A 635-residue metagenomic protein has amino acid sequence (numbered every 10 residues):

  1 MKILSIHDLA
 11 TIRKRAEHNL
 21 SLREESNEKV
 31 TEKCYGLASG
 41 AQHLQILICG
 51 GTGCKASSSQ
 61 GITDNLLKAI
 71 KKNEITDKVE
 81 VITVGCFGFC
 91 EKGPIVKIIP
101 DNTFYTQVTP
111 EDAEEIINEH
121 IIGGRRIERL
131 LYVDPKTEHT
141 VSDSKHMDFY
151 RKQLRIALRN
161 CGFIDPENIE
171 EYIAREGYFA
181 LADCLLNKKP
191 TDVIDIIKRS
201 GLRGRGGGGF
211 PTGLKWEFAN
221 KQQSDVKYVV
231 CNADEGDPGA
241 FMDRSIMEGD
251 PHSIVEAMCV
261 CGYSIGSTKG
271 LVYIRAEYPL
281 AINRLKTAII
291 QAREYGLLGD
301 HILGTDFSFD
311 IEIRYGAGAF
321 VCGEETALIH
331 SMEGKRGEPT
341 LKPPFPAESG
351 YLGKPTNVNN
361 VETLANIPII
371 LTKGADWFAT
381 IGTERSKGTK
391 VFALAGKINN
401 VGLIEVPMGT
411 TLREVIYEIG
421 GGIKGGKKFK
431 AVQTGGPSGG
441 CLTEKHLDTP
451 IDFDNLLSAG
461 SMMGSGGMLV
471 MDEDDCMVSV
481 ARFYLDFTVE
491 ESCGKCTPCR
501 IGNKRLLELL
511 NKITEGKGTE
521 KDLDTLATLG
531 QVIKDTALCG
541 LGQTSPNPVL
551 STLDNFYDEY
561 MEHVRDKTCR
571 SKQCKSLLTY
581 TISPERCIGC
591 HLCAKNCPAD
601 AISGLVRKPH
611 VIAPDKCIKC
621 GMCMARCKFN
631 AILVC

Functional and structural regions predicted by a protein language model:
R15-L44, S59-T83, P100-Y132, A180-I197 (+11 more regions): Ferredoxin-type iron-sulfur electron-transfer modules in oxidoreductases and energy-metabolism complexes
N27, L131-R199, L352, N359-G374: Flexible inter-domain linker/hinge segments
G50-S58, I197-A219, G318-H330, R336 (+2 more regions): Conserved phosphate/anionic-ligand binding catalytic regions in large, soluble enzymes, centered on
I70, A257-C259, G409-K424: Short amphipathic, charge-patterned alpha-helical segments
K92-V96, P498-K504, L592-P609, M622-C635: Iron-sulfur cluster-binding cysteine motifs and their immediate structural context in ferredoxin-like electron-transfer
F149-Q153, I282-M408, G420: Hydrophobic alpha-helical positions that pack around
A182-Q223, F378-T380, R385, A393 (+3 more regions): Accessory "access/gating" subregions that flank catalytic or transport cores
G388-N400, V406-M408, L412, R570-I618 (+1 more regions): C-terminal accessory/binding modules appended to enzymatic or scaffolding proteins
